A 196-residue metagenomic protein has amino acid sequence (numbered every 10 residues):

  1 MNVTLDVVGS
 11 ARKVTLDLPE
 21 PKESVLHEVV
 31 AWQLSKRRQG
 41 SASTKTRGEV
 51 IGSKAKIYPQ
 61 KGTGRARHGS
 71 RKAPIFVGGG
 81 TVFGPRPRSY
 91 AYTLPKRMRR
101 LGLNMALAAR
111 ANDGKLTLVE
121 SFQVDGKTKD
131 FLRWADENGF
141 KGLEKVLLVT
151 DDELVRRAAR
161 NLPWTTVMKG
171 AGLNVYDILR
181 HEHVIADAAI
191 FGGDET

Functional and structural regions predicted by a protein language model:
M1-Q39, G84-T196: Extended polybasic, low-complexity segments that bind anionic RNA or targeting/receptor surfaces
S41-R47: Short coil/turn segments at secondary-structure boundaries
R47-F83: Glycine/serine-rich anion-binding loops at beta->alpha junctions that coordinate negatively charged ligand groups
